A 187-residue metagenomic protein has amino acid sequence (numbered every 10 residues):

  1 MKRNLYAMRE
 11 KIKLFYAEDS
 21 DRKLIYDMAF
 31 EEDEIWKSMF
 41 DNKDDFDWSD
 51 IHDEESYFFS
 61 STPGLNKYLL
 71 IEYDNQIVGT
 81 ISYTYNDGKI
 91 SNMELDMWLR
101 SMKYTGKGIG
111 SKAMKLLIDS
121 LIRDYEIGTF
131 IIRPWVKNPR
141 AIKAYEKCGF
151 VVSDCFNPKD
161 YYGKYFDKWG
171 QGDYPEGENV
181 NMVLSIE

Functional and structural regions predicted by a protein language model:
M1-K23, D27, W36-F40, V180 (+1 more regions): Conserved N-terminal entry element of GNAT/NAT acetyltransferase domains
D19, D45-Y104, S120, S185-I186: Acetyl-CoA-dependent GNAT
N66, E176-M182: Short hydrophobic/aromatic beta-strand or adjacent loop that forms the aromatic wall/cage of a ligand/substrate-binding
S101-K103, K107, V136-K137: Active-site acidic-Proline motif in GNAT/NAT acetyltransferases
G106-S120, K143-K147: Conserved acetyl-CoA-binding loop-helix of GNAT-fold acetyltransferases
R123-R133: Conserved GNAT acetyl-CoA-binding A-motif
I132-I142, P158-G163: Conserved beta-strand-loop-alpha-helix junction that forms the acyl-donor binding cleft
E146-F156: Conserved acetyl-CoA-binding loop of GNAT-fold acetyltransferases
